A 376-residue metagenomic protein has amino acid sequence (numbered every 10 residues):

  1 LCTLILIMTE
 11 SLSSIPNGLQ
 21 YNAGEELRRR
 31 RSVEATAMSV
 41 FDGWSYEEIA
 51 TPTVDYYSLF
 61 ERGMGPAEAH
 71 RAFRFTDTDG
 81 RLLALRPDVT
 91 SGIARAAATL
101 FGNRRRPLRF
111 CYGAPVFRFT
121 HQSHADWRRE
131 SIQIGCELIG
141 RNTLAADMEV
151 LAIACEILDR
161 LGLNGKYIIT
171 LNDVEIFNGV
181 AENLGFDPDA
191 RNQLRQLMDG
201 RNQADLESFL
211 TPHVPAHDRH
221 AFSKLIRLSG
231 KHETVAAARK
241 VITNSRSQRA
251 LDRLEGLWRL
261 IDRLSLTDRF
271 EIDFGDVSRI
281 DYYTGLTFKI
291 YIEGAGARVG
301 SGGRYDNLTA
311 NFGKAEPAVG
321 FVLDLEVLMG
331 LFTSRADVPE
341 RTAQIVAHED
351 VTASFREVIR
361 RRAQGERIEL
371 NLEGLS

Functional and structural regions predicted by a protein language model:
L6-S91, M148, T170: TRNA-binding/sensing appendages of the translation machinery
T9, S32-W44, D55-Y56, T90-N103 (+2 more regions): Positively charged, Gly/Ser-enriched RNA/tRNA-binding surfaces
F60-E61, F177, G200, L328: Short Asp/Glu-rich motifs
G63-A67, N183, L286: Short low-complexity, flexible loop/linker segments enriched in glycine and/or proline with clustered acidic
R71-D79, G185-E207, I292: Acidic, His- and aromatic-enriched active-site or binding-groove loops in soluble protein domains that engage sugars
R129-I134, L171-G179: Short, conserved phosphate-binding/catalytic loop or strand-edge motifs used in phosphoryl-/nucleotidyl-transfer
G165-I176, L194-L197, F270-V277: Short, surface-exposed recognition loops or helix-turn segments adjacent to catalytic cores
